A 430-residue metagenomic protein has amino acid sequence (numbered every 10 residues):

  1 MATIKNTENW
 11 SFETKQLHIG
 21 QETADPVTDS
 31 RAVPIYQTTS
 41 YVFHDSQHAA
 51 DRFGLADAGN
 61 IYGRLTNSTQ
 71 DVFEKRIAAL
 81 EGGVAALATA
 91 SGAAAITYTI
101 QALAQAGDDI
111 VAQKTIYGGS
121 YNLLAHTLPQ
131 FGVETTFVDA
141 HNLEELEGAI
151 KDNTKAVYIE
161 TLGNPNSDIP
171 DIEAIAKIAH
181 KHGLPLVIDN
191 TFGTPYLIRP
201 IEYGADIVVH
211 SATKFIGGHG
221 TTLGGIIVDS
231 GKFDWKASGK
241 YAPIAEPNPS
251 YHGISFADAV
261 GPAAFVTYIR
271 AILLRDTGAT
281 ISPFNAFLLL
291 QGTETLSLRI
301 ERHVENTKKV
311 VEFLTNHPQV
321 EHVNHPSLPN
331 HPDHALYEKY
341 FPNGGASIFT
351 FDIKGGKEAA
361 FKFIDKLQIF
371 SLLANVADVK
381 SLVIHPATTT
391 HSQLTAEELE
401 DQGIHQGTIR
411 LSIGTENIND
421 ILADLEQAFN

Functional and structural regions predicted by a protein language model:
M1-D57: N-terminal glycine-rich, Lys/His-bearing helix-loop that initiates the first secondary-structure elements of many
A2-T3, E13, V84, A125 (+6 more regions): PLP-dependent enzyme catalytic core of the Aspartate aminotransferase-like
T3-E8, Q16, G20, A24 (+1 more regions): Conserved PLP-enzyme active-site core in the AAT-like
D45-A94, G119-H126: Conserved N-terminal alpha-helix of the aminotransferase class I/II PLP-enzyme fold
V157, G225-I227, V323, F349 (+1 more regions): Well-ordered beta-strand positions enriched in small/hydrophobic/aromatic, beta-favoring residues
L162, T191-G193, L328, K354 (+1 more regions): Active-site beta-loop-alpha junctions enriched in small/polar residues
V228, T350-D352, S412-G414: Short hydrophobic/aromatic beta-strand micro-patches that form the beta-sheet surface supporting nucleotide- or nucleic
T277-T280, F284-A286, Q291, T295 (+4 more regions): Conserved small-domain helix->loop->beta segment predominantly found in fold-type I
